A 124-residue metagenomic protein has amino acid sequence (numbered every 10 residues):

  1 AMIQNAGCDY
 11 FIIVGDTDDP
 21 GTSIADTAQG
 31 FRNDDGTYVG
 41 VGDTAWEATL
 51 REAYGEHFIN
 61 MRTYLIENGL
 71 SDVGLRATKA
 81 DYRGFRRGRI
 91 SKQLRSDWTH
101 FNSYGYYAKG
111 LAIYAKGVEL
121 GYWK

Functional and structural regions predicted by a protein language model:
A1-K124: Alpha-helical cap/lid subdomain in secreted, periplasmic, or secretory-pathway luminal O-acyl-processing enzymes
